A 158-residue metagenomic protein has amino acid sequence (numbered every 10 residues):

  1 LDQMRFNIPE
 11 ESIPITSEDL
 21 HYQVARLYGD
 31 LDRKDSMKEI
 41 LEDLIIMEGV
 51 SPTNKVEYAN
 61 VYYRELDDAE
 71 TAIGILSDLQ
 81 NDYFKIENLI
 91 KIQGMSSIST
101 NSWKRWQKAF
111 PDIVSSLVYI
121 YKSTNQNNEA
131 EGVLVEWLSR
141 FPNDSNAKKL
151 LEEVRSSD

Functional and structural regions predicted by a protein language model:
L1-S17, M47, D82-Q107: Flexible helix-coil transition and linker loops at the boundaries of alpha-helical arrays
S12-Q23, E48-E57, W106-S115, N127 (+1 more regions): Generic helix N-cap/helix-start motif at coil->alpha-helix transitions
Q23-V24, Y58, Y62, L117 (+1 more regions): Structural register within alpha-helical repeat arrays
Y28, Y62-Y63, Y121, R155: Residue at a conserved register position within TPR or TPR-like alpha-solenoid repeats
L31, E65-L66, T124, D158: Structural motif corresponding to the intra-repeat A-B loop/turn of tetratricopeptide repeats
K34, D68-A69, N127: TPR-repeat structural position
